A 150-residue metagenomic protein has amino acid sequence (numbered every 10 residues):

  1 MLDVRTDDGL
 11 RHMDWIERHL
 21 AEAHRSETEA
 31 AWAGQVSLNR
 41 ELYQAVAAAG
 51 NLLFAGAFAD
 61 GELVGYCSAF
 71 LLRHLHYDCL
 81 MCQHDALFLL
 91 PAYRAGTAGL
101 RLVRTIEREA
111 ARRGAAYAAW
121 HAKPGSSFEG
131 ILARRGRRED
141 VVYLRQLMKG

Functional and structural regions predicted by a protein language model:
M1-V36: Short amphipathic alpha-helix that is part of the acyltransferase structural core
Q44-G56: A short helix-loop-beta-strand connector motif used in the catalytic cores of GNAT acetyltransferases and, in some
G56, E62-L71: Conserved beta-strand in the GNAT
A57, Y93, T97-T105: Conserved acetyl-CoA pyrophosphate-binding loop and the N-cap/start of the following alpha-helix in GNAT-like
R73-H84, E139: A conserved beta-turn-beta hairpin within the catalytic core of GNAT-like acetyltransferases that forms part
D85-A95: A short, internal acetyl-CoA/4′-phosphopantetheine-binding micro-motif in the GNAT/acyltransferase core
R101-A116: Conserved acyl-CoA
A118-E129: Conserved beta-strand-loop-alpha-helix junction that forms the acyl-donor binding cleft
